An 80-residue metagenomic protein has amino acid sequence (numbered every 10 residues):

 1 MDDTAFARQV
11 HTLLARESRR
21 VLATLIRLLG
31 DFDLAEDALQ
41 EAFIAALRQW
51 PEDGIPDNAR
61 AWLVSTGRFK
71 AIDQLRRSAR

Functional and structural regions predicted by a protein language model:
D2-A23, D33-E36: A short, charge-rich alpha-helical start-of-domain segment used by transcription regulators
L25, A46, K70-A71: Short helix-loop "hinge" at the ATP-lid/N-box region of the Bergerat-fold HATPase_c
L28-L29: N-terminal segment of the canonical double-stranded RNA-binding domain
F32, Q49-W50, S78: Short helix/strand-capping hinge loops at secondary-structure junctions that flank key functional elements
D37-I44, D57-F69: Structural recognition of an alpha-helix C-terminal capping motif at a helix-to-coil junction
E52-I55: Short alpha-helix-to-loop micro-motif enriched in aromatics/charged/Gly
R68-R80: Arg/Lys-rich amphipathic alpha helix in sigma70-family domain 2
